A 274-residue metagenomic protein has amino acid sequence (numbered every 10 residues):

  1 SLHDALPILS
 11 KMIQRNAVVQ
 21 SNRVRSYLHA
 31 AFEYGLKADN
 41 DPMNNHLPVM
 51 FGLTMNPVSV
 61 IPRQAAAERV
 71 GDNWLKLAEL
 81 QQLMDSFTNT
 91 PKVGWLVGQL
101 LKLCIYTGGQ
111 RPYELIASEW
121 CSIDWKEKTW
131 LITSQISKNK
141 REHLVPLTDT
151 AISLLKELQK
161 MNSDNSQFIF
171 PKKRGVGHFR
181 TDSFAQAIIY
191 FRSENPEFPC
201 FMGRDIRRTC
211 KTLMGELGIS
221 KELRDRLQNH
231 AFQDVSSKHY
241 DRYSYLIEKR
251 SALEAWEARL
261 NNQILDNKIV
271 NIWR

Functional and structural regions predicted by a protein language model:
S1-L6: Short, small-residue-biased leader/transition segments that mark boundaries at the very start of proteins
Q14-H29, L36-K37, F51-A117, K126 (+3 more regions): Basic, Lys/Arg- and aromatic-enriched nucleic-acid-binding interface segment
N16, A31-P42, T107-E114, N162 (+4 more regions): A generic secondary-structure signal for well-formed alpha-helical elements
H46-R63, I116-K160, Q233: Conserved tyrosine-mediated DNA breakage-rejoining catalytic core shared by Y-recombinases
W74-Q81, E127, T148-F198, T209-C210 (+1 more regions): Active-site/catalytic core of tyrosine-dependent DNA strand-transfer enzymes
L103-C104, L213-M214, L227: Short alpha-helical segment immediately N-terminal to, or the first helix within, an HTH/HTH-like DNA-binding domain
S122-T129, F198, I219-H239, N261-K268: Short, polar N-cap/turn motifs at the start of nucleic acid-interacting alpha helices
D149, E157-S166, P171-V176, F232-V235 (+1 more regions): C-terminal secondary-structure termini that scaffold catalytic or DNA-interacting sites
